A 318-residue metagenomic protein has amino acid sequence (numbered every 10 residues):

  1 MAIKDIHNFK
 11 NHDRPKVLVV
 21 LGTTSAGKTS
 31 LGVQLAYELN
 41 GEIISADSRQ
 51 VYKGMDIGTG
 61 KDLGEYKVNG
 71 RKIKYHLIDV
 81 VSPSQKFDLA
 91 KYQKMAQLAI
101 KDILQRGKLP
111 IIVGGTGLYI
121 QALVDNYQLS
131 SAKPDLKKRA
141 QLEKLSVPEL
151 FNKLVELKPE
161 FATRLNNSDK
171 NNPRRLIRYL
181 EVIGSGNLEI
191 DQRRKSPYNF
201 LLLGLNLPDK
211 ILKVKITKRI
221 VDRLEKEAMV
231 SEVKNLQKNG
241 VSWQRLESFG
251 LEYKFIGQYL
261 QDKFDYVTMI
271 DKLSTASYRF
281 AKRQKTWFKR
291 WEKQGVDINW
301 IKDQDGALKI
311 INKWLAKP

Functional and structural regions predicted by a protein language model:
M1-P318: Phosphate/pyrophosphate-binding catalytic cores of soluble transferases and nucleic-acid-acting enzymes
